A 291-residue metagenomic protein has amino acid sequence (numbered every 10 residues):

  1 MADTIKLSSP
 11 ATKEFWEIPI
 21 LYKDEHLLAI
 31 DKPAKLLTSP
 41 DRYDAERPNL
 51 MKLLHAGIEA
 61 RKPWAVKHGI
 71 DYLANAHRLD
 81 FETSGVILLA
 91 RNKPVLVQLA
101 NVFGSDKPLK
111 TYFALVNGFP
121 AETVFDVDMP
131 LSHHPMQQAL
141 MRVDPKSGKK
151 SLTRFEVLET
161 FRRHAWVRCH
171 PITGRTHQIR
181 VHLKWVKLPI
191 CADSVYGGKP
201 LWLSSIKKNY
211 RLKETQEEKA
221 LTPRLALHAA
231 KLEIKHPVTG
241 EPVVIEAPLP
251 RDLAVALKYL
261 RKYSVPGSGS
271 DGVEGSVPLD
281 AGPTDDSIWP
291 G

Functional and structural regions predicted by a protein language model:
M1-G291: RNA pseudouridine synthases
